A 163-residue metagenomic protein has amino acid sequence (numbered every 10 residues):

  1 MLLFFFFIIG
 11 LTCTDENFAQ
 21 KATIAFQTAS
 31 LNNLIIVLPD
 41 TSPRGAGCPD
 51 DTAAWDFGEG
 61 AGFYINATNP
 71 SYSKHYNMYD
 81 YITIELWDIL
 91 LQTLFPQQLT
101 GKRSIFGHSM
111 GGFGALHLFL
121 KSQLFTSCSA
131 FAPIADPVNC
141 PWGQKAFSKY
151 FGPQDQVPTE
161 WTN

Functional and structural regions predicted by a protein language model:
M1-N163: Non-catalytic cap/lid and distal C-terminal segments of serine-dependent acyl enzymes
